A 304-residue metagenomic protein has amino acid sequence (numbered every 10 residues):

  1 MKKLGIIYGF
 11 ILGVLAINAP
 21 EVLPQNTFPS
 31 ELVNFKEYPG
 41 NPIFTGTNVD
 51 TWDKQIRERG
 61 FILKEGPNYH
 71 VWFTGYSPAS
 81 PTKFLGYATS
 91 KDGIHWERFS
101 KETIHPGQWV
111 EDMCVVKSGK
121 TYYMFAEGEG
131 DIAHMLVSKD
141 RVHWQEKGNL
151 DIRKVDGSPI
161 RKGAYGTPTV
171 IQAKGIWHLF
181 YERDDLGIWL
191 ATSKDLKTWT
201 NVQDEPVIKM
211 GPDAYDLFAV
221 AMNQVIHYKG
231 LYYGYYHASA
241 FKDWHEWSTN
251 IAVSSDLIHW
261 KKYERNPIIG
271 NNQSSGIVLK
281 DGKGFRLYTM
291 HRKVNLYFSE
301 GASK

Functional and structural regions predicted by a protein language model:
M1-L4: Positively charged n-region of N-terminal signal peptides that target proteins for export
I6-I7, K304: Short amphipathic alpha-helical "recognition" segments used for binding
I7-Y8, K36: Composition-driven detection of intrinsically disordered, low-complexity segments
Y8-A16: Bacterial N-terminal signal peptides
L23-K304: Carbohydrate-active catalytic/glycan-binding domains of CAZyme proteins, especially the secreted or lumenal ectodomains
